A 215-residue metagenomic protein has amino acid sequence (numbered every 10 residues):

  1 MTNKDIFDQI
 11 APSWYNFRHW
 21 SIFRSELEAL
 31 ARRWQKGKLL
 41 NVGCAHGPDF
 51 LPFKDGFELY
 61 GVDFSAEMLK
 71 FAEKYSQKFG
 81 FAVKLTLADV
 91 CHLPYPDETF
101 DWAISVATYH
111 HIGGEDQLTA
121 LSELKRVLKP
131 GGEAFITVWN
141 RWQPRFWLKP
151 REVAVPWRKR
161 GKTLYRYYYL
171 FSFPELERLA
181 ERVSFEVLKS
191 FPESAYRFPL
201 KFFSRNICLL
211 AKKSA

Functional and structural regions predicted by a protein language model:
M1-K36, N41, A45-H92, D116 (+2 more regions): Class I (Rossmann-like) S-adenosyl-L-methionine-dependent methyltransferase catalytic domain, capturing the SAM-binding
C91-A103: A short acidic, Gly/Pro-enriched loop at the edge of an enzyme's catalytic core that lines a small-molecule cofactor
D97, Q117-L118: Conserved strand-to-helix beginnings and helix N-cap segments that scaffold or border functional pockets
W102-E115: A short SAM/SAH-binding and catalytic strip from SAM-dependent methyltransferases
L118-P130: A short glycine-rich, Lys/Arg-flanked "PGG" loop and its adjoining helix->strand segment in the class I
